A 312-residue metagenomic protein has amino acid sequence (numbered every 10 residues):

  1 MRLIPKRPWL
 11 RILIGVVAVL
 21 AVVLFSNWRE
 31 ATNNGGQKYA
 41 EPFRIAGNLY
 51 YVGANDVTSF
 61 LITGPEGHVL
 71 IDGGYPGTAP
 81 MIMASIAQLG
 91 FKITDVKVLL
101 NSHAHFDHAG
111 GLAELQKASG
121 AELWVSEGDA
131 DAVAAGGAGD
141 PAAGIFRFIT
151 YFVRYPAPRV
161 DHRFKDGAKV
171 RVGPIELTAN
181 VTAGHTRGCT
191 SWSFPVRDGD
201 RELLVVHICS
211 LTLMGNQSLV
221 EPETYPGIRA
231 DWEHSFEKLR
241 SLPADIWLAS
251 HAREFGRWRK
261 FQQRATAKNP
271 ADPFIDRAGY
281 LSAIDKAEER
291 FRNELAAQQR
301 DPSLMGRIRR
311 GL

Functional and structural regions predicted by a protein language model:
R2-S26, P273-L312: C-terminal regulatory/interaction regions
G15-E41, A143-T150: Short, basic/low-complexity N-terminal boundary segments at the transition from targeting/disordered tails
N34-K38, G73-G77, A135-T150, G215-G227: Acidic/histidine-rich helix-loop elements that form or flank divalent-metal/phosphate-binding sites at the catalytic
G36-L89, I93, S191-L213: Conserved beta-strand hairpin/beta-sheet module of binuclear metal-dependent hydrolase folds, prominently
G47-Y51, G74, L99-S102, E223-I228: Short, flexible loop segments at the rims of nucleotide/cofactor-binding pockets, characterized by
N48, I62, D72, I82 (+7 more regions): Divalent metal-coordination and catalytic microenvironments
H68, Y75-G77, P158-D161, K169-V172 (+1 more regions): Metallo-beta-lactamase
G77-A79, A87-K169, T266-A267: Active-site HxH/HxHxD metal-binding segment of metal-dependent hydrolases
